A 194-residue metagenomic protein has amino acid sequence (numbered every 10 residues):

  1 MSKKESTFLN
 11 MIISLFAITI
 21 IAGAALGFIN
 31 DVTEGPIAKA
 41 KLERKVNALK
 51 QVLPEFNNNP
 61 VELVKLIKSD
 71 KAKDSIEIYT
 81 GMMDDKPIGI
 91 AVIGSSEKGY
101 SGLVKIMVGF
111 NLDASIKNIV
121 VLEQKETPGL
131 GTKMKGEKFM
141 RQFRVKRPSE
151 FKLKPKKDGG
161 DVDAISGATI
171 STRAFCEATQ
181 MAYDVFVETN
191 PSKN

Functional and structural regions predicted by a protein language model:
S2-N194: Flexible, solvent-exposed loop/hinge segments and secondary-structure transition points
